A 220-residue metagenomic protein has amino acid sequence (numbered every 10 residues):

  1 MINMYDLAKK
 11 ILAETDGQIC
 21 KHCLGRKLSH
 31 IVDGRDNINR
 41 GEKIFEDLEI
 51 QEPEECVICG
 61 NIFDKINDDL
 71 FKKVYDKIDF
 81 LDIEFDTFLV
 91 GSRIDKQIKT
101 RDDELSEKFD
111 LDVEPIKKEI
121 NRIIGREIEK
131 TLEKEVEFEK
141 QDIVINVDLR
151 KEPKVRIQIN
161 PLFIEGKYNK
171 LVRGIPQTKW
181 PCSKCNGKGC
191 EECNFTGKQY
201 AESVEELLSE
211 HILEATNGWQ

Functional and structural regions predicted by a protein language model:
M1-Q220: Catalytic/RNA-binding core of pseudouridine synthases
